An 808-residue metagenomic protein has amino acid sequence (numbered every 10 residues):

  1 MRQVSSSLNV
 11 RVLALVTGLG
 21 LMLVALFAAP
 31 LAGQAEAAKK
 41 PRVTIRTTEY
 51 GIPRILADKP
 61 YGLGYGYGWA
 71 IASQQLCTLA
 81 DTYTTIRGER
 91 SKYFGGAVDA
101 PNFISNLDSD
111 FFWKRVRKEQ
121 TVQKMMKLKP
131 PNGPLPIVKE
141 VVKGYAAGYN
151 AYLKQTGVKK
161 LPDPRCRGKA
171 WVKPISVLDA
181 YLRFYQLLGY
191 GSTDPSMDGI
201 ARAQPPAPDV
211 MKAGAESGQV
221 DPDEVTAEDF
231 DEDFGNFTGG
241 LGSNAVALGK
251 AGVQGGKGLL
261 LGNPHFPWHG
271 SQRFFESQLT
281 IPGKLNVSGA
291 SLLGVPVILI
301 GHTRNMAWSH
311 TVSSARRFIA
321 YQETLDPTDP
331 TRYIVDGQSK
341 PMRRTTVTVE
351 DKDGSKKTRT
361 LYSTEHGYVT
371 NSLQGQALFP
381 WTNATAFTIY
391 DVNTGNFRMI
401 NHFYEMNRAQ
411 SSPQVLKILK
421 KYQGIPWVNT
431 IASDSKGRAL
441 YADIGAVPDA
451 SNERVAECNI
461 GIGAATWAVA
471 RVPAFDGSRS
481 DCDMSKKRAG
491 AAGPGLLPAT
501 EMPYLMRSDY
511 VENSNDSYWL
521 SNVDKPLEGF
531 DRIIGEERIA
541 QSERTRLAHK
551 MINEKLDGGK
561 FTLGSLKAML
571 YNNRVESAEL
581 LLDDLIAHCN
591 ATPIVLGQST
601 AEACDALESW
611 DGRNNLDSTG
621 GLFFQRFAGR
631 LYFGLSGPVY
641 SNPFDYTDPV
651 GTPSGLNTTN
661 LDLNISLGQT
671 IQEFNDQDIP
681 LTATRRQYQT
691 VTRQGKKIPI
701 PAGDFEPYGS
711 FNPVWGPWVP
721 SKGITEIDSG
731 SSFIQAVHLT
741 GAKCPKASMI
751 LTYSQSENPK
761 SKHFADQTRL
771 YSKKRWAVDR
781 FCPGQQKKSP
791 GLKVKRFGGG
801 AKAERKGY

Functional and structural regions predicted by a protein language model:
R2-L19: Bacterial N-terminal signal peptides that target proteins for export
A14-P30: Bacterial N-terminal signal peptides
K39-L259, P264-G270, P282-K284, G289-S291 (+2 more regions): Substrate-recognition/specificity elements adjacent to catalytic centers across diverse enzyme folds
A57, G62-N106, S309-T360, S485-Q541 (+2 more regions): Gly/Pro-rich active-site capping loops and adjacent beta-alpha segments that organize cofactor/substrate pockets
G66, F111-F112, T121-E140, Y390 (+5 more regions): Second-shell loop/turn segments in exported
I281-P282, V287-L293, G301-M306, H310-V472: Glycine- and hydrophobic-rich flexible loops that cap the catalytic core of alpha/beta enzyme folds
I425-K555, F627-L631: Hydrophobic alpha-helical segments
N522-P593, Q687-Y808: Terminal end segments
